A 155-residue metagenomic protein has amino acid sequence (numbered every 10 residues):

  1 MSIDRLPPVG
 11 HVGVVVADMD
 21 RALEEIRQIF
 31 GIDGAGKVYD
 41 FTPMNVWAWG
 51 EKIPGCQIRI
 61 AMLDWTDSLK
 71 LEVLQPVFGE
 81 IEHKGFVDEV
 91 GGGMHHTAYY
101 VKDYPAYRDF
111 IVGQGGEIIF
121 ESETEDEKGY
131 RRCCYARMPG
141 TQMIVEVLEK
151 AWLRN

Functional and structural regions predicted by a protein language model:
M1-L23, I29-G31, G92-Y99, N155: N-terminal beta-strand motif that seeds the catalytic metal site of vicinal oxygen chelate
P8, C56-R59, G93-H95, R132 (+1 more regions): Residues that flank catalytic or metal-binding motifs in active/ligand-binding sites
V9-A17, A61-L69, F86-D103, R137: Vicinal oxygen chelate
G13, D64, L74-P76, F110 (+1 more regions): A structural feature that tracks compact, well-ordered secondary-structure segments with a strong bias toward
V15-S68, A106-R132, R137-P139, R154: Core segments of cupin and vicinal oxygen chelate
G34, E80-E82, T141-V145, W152-N155: Short loop/beta submotifs within extracellular cysteine-rich repeat domains
D40, P76-F78: Histidine- and/or cysteine-centered catalytic micro-motif in compact active-site loops
M44-A48, E80-G85: A short, acidic/glycine-rich surface segment
